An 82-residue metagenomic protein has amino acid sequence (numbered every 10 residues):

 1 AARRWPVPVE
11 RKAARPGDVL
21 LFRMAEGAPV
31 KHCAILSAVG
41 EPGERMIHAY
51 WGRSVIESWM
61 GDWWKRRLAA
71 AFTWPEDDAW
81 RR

Functional and structural regions predicted by a protein language model:
A1-S54: ...with weaker cross-activation on analogous glycine-rich loops/strands in unrelated enzymes
D18, D62, D77-D78: Acidic-enriched, low-complexity/disordered segments with a strong bias for Aspartate over Glutamate
C33-I35, M60, R82: General "foldedness" signal
L36, R67-L68: A structural signal for short, hydrophobic beta-strand segments that form beta-sheets in beta-rich/all-beta domains
E44, E57, R81: Short acidic, gly/pro-rich beta-turn/loop elements at beta-sheet edges and active-site/ligand-binding grooves
A49-K65: Low-complexity, intrinsically disordered Gly/Pro/Thr-rich segments
A69-R82: Low-complexity, Gly/Ser/Thr/Pro-rich intrinsically disordered linker/tail segments
